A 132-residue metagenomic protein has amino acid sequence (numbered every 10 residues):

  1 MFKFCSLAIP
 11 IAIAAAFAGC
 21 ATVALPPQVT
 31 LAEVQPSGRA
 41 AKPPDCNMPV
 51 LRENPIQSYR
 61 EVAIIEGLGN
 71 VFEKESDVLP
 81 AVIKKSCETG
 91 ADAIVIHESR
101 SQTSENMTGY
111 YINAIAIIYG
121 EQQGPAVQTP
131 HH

Functional and structural regions predicted by a protein language model:
M1-C20: Sec-dependent bacterial lipoprotein signal peptides
A14-P36: Bacterial Sec signal peptide processing site at the extreme N-terminus
L25, N70-E73, R100-S104, Q122: Solvent-exposed loop/turn segments at secondary-structure junctions within structured extracellular/periplasmic domains
V29-V50: Post-signal peptide N-terminal segment of mature Sec-exported envelope proteins
A41-P44, P55-E61, I83-K84: A composition-biased, non-transmembrane "mature-region" signal
P55-I56, Q102-H131: Short acidic, glycine/proline-enriched helix-loop-strand junctions
R60-E61, I65-S99: Short, well-ordered alpha-helical segments
